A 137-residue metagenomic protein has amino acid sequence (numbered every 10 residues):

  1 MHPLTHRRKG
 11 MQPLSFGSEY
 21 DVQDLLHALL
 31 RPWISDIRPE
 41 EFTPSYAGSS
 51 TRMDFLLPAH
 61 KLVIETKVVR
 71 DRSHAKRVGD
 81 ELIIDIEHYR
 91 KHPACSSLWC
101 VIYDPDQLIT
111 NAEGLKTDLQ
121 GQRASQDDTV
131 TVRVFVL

Functional and structural regions predicted by a protein language model:
M1-H6, G48-S49, V69: Folded interaction cores of globular domains that provide primary macromolecule-binding surfaces
M1-P39: Acidic-basic catalytic patches of nuclease active cores, encompassing PD-(D/E)XK and other metal-cofactor nuclease
S15, D36-A59, K76: Active-site metal-binding core of divalent-cation-utilizing nuclease and nuclease-like domains
G17-L25, S50, R77-D80, I84: Short, well-structured alpha-helical interface segments that form or flank functional binding sites
L26, F55-L57, K61-D71: Conserved catalytic cores of phosphodiester-cleaving nucleases, focusing on short active-site segments
K61, A94-L98, D128: Short glycine-/polar-rich loops that comprise or flank the Walker A/P-loop and associated switch/sensor motifs
V69-A112: Catalytic cores of nucleic-acid endonucleases
D104-L137: Domain-level recognition of nuclease-like catalytic cores that cleave nucleotide substrates
